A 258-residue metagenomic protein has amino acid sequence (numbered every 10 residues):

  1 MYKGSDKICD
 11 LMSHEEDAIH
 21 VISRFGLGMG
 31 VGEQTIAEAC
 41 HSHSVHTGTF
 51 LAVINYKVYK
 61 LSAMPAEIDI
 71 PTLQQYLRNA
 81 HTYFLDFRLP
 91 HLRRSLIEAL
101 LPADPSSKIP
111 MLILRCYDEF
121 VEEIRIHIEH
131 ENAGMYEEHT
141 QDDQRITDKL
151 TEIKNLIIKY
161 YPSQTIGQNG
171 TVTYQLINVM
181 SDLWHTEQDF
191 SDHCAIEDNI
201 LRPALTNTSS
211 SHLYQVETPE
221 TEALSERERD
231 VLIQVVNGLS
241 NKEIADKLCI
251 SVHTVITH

Functional and structural regions predicted by a protein language model:
M1-Y214, P219, E226, L239: Small-residue-biased structural context
L11, I233-N237, L248: Short alpha-helical segment immediately N-terminal to, or the first helix within, an HTH/HTH-like DNA-binding domain
A52, I233, T257: DNA-binding alpha-helical recognition surfaces that contact promoter or target DNA
P71, E220, I233, S251: Generic anion/oxyanion-binding catalytic loop in active/binding sites
A223-L224, T254: Residue-level "hotspot" positions that anchor or transmit function at local structural transition points
R229-D230: Pre-recognition alpha-helix immediately N-terminal to the DNA-recognition helix within helix-turn-helix or winged-helix
G238-H258: Recognition helix of helix-turn-helix DNA-binding domains
